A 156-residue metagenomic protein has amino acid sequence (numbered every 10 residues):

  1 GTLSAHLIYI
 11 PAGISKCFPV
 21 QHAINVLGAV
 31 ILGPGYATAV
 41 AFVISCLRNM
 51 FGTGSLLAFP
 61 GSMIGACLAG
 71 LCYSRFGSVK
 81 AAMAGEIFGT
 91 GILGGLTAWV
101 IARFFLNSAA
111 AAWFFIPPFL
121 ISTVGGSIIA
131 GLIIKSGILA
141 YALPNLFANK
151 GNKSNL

Functional and structural regions predicted by a protein language model:
G1-L156: Loop-helix junctions at membrane interfaces
